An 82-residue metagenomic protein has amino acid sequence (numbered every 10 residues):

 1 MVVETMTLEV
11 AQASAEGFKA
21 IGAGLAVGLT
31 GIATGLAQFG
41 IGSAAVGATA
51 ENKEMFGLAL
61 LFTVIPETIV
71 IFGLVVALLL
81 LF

Functional and structural regions predicted by a protein language model:
M1-F82: Hydrophobic, small-residue-rich transmembrane alpha-helices and their short perimembrane loops in multi-pass membrane
